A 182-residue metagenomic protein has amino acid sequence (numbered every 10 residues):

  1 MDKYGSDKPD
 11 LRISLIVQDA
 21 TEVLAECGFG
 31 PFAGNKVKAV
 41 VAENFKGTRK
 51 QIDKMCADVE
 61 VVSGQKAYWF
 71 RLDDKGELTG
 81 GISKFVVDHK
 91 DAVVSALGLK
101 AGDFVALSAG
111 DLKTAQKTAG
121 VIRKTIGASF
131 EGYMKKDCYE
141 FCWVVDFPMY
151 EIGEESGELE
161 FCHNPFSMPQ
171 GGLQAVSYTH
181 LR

Functional and structural regions predicted by a protein language model:
M1, R12-I16, A39-V41, Y68-W69 (+5 more regions): Structured core elements
D2-P9, L78-K84, G120, S156: Short glycine/threonine-rich loop-to-helix capping motif typified by GTGT followed within a few residues by an Asp-Pro
K3-Y4, K8-N44: Polar, glycine-rich mid-to-C-terminal structural blocks that act as macromolecule-binding/assembly scaffolds
D7-D10, V41-T48, S108-Q116, I152: Hydrophobic alpha-helical scaffolding
K46, I52-G76: Long hydrophobic segments that form regular secondary structure
W69-D73, G80-R123, G127: Segments forming glycine/polar-rich beta-alpha architectures that bind adenosine-containing cofactors
G102-F104, A109-G110, T114-A175: Catalytic nucleotidyl-transfer cores of nucleotide-processing enzymes
T179-H180: Conserved small/polar residues in nucleotide/adenosyl-binding loops
